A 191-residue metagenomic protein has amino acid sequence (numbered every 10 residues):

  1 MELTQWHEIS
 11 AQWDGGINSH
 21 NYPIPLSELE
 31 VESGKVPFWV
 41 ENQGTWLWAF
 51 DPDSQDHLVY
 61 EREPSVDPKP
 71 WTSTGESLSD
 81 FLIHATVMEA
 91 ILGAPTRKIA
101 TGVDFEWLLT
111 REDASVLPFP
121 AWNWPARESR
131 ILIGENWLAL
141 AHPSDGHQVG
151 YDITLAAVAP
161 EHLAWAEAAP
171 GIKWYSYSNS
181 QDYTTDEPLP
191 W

Functional and structural regions predicted by a protein language model:
M1-T72, I83-A126, L163, S176-W191: A surface-exposed partner-binding patch
P125-W191: Extended, charged low-complexity segments that frequently continue into or abut oligomerization scaffolds
